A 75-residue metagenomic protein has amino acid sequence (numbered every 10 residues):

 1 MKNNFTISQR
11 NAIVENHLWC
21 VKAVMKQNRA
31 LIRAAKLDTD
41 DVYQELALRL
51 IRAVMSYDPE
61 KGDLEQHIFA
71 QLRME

Functional and structural regions predicted by a protein language model:
M1-E75: Alpha-helical promoter-recognition and RNA polymerase-docking modules of transcription initiation factors, dominated by
